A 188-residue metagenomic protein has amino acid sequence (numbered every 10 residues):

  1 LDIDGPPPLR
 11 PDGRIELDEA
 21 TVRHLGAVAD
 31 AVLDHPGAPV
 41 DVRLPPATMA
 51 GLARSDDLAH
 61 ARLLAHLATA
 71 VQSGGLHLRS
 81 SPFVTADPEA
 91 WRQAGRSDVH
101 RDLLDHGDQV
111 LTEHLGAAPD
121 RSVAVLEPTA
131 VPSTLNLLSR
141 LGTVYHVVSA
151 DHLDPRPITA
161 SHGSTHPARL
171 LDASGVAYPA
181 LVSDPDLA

Functional and structural regions predicted by a protein language model:
L1-Q72, H77: Active-site beta->alpha N-cap acidic-glycine motif
I3-G5, P46-A50, F83-P88, E127-P132 (+2 more regions): Solvent-exposed loop/turn segments at secondary-structure junctions within structured extracellular/periplasmic domains
P8, G51-D56, A90-R92, V131-S139 (+1 more regions): A short acidic (Asp/Glu
P11-E16, A53, E89-D98, R121-E127: Second-shell loop/turn segments in exported
D41, R96-L141, H146: CE4/NodB-like, metal-dependent polysaccharide N-deacetylase domain that modifies extracellular/periplasmic N-acetylated
H60-H77, R101, D105, L141-P155: Acidic, His- and aromatic-enriched active-site or binding-groove loops in soluble protein domains that engage sugars
A86-H114, G175-A188: Alpha-helical scaffold elements lining the catalytic groove of polysaccharide deacetylases
L135-A188: Active-site-adjacent pocket scaffolds in enzyme catalytic domains
